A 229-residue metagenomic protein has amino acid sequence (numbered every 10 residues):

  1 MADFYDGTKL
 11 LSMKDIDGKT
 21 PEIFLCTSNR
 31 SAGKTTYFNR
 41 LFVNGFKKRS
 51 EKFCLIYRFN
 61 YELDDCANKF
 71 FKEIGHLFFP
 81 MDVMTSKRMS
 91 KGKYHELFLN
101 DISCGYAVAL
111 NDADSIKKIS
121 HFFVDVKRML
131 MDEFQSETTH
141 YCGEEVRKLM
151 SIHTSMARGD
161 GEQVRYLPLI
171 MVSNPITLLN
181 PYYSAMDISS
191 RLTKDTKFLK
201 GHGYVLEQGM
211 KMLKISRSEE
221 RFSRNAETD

Functional and structural regions predicted by a protein language model:
M1-E22: Pre-Walker A adenine-sensing motif
P21-F98: Conserved P-loop
L41, G203-E219: Conserved NTP phosphate-binding and transfer environment spanning the P-loop NTPase/kinase superfamily
L55, M129-L130, P168-S173, R221: Extended hydrophobic secondary-structure segments that form protein cores and membrane-embedded regions
M81-V83, T196-V205: A glycine-rich helix N-cap at a beta->alpha junction
H95-V146: Conserved RecA-like ASCE ATPase "motif II neighborhood" in helicase/translocase motors
E133-L199: Signature of the SF2 helicase/ATPase Hel1-core->accessory helical subdomain module
E220-A226: Conserved small/polar residues in nucleotide/adenosyl-binding loops
